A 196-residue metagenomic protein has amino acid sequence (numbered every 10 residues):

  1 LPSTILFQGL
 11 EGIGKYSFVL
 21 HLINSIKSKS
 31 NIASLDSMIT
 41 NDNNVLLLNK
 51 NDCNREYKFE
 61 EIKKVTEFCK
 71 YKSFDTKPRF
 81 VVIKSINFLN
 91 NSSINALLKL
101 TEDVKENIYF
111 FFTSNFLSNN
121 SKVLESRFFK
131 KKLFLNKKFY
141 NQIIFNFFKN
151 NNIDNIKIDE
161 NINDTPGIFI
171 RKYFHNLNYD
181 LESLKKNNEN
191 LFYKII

Functional and structural regions predicted by a protein language model:
L1-M38, N107, F116-I196: Charged, glycine-rich active-site and insertion segments that engage polyanionic ligands
L1-S92, K99: Clamp-loader machinery-focused feature within the broader ASCE/P-loop NTPase space
L47-N49, F112, K130-K132: Structural signal for conserved beta-strand scaffold positions within catalytic alpha/beta enzyme cores
K70, I94-F112: Conserved catalytic/switch belt of AAA+ P-loop NTPases
K77-R79, V104, F129: A generic structural signal for short beta-strands and their flanking turns/coil linkers
K84, F111-N115: Structural motif
F88, D103, N119: Residues immediately C-terminal
